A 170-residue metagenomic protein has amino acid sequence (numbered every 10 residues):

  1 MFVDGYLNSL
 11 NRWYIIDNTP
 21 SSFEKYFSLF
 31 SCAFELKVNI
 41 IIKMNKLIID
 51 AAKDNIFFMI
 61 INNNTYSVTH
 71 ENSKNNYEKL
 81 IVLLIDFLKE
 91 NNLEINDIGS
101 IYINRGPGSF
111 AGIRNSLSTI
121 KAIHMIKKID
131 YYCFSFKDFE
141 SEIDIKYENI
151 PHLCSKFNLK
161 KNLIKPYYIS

Functional and structural regions predicted by a protein language model:
Y26, V38-V82, L93-I95, D130-S170: Oxyanion-binding and handling regions
A33-F34: Residue-level detector of structural "landmarks"
L84-S100: Phosphate/pyrophosphate-binding loops at sites that engage ATP/ADP/AMP, CoA/4′-phosphopantetheine, polyphosphate
S100-R105, F110-Y131: DPxDG-like acidic metal-binding loop motif
